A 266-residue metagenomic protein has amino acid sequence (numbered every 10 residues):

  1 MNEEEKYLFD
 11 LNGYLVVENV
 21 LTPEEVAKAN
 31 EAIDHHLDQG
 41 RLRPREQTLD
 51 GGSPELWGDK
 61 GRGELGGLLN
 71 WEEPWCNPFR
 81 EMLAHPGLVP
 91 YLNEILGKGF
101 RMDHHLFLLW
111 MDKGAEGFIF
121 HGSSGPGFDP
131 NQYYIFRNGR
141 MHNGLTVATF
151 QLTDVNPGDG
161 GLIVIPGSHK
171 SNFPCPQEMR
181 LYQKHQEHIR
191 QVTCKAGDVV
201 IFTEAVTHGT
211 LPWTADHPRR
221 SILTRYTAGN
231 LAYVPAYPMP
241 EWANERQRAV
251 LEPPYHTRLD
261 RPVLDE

Functional and structural regions predicted by a protein language model:
M1-L11, E18-Y134, Y255: Non-heme Fe(II)-dependent double-stranded beta-helix
Y7, M141-L211, L231, R246-A249: Double-stranded beta-helix
V16-V17, T203: Phosphate-binding beta-loop-alpha motif at adenosine-nucleotide cofactor sites
Q39-G52, C175-M179, A196-V199, V206-E266: Non-heme Fe(II)/2-oxoglutarate
H85, F136-N143: Short, glycine/small-residue-enriched coil/turn segments at secondary-structure junctions
H104-F107, A148-F150, I222-Y226: A structural signal for short, well-ordered beta-strand segments
F118-S124, I165, T207-T210, T224: Histidine-centered catalytic micro-motifs
N131-N138, E187-H188: Short, P/G- and charge-enriched loop/turn segments at secondary-structure junctions
